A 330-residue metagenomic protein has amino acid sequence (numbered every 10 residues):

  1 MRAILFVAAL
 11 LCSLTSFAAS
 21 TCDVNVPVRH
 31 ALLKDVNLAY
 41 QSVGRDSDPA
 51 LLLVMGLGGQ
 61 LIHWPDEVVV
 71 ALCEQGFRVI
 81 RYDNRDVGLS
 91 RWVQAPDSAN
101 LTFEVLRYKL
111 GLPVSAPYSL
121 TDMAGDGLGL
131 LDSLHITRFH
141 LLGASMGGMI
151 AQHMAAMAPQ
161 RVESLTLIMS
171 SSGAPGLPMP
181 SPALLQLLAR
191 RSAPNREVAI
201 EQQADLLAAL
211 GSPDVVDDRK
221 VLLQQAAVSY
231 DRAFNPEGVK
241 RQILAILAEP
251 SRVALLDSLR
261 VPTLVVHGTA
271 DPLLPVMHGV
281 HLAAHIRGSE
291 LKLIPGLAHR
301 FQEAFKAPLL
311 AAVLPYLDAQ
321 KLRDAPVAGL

Functional and structural regions predicted by a protein language model:
V36-K109: Conserved HGGG/HGGXW glycine-rich cap/lid loop of the alpha/beta-hydrolase fold
K109, P113-P117, T121-R138: Conserved acidic catalytic loop of the alpha/beta-hydrolase fold
T137-G176: Conserved hydrolase catalytic core segment
L165-P194: Flexible "cap/lid" loop of the alpha/beta hydrolase fold
I200-K240: Conserved alpha/beta-hydrolase catalytic His-Asp/Glu region
L259, V265-H267: Short beta-strand/loop motif that positions the catalytic acidic residue of the alpha/beta-hydrolase fold
A270-L274: Acidic catalytic loop of the alpha/beta-hydrolase fold
S289-L330: Catalytic active-site module of serine/aspartate enzymes centered on a nucleophile-bearing elbow/loop
